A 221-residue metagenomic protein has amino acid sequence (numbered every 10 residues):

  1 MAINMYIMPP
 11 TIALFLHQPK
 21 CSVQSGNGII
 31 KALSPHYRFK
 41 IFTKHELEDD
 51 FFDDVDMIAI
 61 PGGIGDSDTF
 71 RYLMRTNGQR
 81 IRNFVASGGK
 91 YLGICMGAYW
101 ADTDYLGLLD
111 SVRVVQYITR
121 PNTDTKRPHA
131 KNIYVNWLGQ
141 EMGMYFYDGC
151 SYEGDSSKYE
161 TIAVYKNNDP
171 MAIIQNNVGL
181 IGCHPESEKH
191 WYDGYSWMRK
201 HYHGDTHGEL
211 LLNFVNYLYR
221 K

Functional and structural regions predicted by a protein language model:
A2-V55: Aromatic-Pro/Gly-enriched surface loop or interdomain linker that acts as a lid/target-recognition segment
Y6-I7, R82, Y105, P185-K221: Extracellular ligand-binding/catalytic regions of CAZymes and related secreted enzymes and adhesion modules
P19-K20, I64-D66, G97-W100, R113 (+3 more regions): Short, solvent-exposed loop/turn segments at secondary-structure junctions
Q24-S25, D68-R71, A101-D104, I173 (+1 more regions): Short glycine-/acidic-enriched loop or helix-start segments at secondary-structure transitions that form or flank
M57-G63, L92, V178-G182: Structural motif
A59-P61, G65-Y72, K90, Y165-P170: Hydrophobic alpha-helical transmembrane segments of membrane proteins
F70-V135: A glycine-rich, often tryptophan-bearing local segment used as a flexible ligand/cofactor-contacting loop or short
R127-K189: Catalytic beta-strand/loop cores that center a nucleophilic Ser/Cys/Thr and support acyl-enzyme chemistry
